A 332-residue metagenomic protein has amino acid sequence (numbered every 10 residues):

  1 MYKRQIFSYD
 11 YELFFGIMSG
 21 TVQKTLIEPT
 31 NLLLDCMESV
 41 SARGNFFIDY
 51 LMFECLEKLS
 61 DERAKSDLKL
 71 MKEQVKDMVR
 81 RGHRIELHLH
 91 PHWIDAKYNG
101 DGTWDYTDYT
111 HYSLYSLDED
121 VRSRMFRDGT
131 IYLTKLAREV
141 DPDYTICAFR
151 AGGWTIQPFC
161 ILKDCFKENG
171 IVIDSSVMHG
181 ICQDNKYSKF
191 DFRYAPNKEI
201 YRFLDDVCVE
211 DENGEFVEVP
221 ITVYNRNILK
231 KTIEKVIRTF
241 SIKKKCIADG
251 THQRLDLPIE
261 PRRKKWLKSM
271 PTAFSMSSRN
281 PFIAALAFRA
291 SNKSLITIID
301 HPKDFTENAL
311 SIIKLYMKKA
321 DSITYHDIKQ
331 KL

Functional and structural regions predicted by a protein language model:
Y2-R84, C147-R150, I298, K303-T306 (+1 more regions): Active-site beta->alpha N-cap acidic-glycine motif
M18, Y98-N99, C160-D164: Distinct, well-ordered alpha-helical segments
T25-P29, S66-L70, L117-G129, P158 (+3 more regions): Soluble or luminal CAZymes and related metallo-dependent hydrolases
T30-L34, M71-V75, F126-T134, K163 (+2 more regions): Generic structural signal for well-ordered alpha-helices, preferentially at hydrophobic/aromatic core positions
L34-S41, E168-D174, L315-Q330: Structural alpha-beta junctions
Y50-T155, V177, G214-E218, V223-I228 (+1 more regions): Metal-dependent polysaccharide deacetylase catalytic core of the NodB/CE4 family, i.e., the active-site-bearing domain
A148-R289: Active-site-adjacent pocket scaffolds in enzyme catalytic domains
E212-Y224, P261-R263, L286-L332: Active-site and substrate-binding clefts of carbohydrate-active enzymes
